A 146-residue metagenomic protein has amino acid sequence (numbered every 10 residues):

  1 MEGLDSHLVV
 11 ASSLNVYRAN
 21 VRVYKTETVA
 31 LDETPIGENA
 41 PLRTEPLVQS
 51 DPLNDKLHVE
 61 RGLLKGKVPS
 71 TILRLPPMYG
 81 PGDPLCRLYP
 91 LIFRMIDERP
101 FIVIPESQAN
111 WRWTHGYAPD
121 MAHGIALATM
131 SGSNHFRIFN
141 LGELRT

Functional and structural regions predicted by a protein language model:
M1-I36, N54-K65: NAD(P)-cofactor binding segment of oxidoreductase domains
L8, S70, F136: Hydrophobic anchor at the start of a short beta-strand that flanks the dinucleotide cofactor-binding loop
V9-S12, R74-P76, G142: Active-site beta-alpha turn of Rossmann-fold NAD(P)-dependent dehydrogenases/reductases
N15, P77-Y79, R145: Glycine-rich beta-alpha junction loops
T34-I72, P76, R87: Active-site Tyr-X1-5-Lys
G66-W113: NAD(P)-dependent short-chain dehydrogenase/reductase
F93-V103, W111-R145: Alpha-helical substrate-binding/gating segment
